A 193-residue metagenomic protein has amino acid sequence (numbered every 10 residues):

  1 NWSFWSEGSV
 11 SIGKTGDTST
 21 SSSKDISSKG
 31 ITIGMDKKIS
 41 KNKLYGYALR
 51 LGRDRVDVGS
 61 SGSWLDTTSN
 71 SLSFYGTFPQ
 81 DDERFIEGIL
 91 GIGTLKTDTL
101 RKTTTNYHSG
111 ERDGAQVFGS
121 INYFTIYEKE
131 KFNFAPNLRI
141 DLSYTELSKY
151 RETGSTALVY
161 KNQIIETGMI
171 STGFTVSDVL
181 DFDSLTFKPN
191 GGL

Functional and structural regions predicted by a protein language model:
W2-L193: Membrane translocator/pore-forming domains, dominated by Gram-negative outer-membrane beta-barrels
